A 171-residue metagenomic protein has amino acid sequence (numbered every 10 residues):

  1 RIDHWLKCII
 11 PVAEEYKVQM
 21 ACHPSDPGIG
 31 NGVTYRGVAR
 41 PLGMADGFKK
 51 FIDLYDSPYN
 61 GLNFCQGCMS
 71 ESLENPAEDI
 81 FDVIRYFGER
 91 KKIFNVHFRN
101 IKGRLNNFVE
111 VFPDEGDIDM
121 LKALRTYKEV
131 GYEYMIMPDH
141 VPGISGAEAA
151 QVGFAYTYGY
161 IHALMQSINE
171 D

Functional and structural regions predicted by a protein language model:
D3-E15, Q19, S25, I29-T34 (+1 more regions): Histidine-acidic metal/acid-base catalytic patches
